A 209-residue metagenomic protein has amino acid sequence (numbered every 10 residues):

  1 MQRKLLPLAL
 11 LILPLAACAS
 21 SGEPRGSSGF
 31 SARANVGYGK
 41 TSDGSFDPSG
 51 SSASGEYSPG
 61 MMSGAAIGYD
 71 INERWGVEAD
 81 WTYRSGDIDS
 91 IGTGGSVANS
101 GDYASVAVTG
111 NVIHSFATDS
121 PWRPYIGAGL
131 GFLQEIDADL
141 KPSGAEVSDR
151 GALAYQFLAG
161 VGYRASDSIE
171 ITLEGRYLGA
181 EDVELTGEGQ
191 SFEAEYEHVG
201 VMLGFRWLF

Functional and structural regions predicted by a protein language model:
M1-G29: Cleavable N-terminal export/targeting peptides
L15, A154-Q156, G200-M202: A broad helix-preferring feature
S21-E23, S28, V36-S42, A66-L140 (+2 more regions): Gram-negative (and chloroplast) outer-membrane scaffold detector with strong preference for beta-barrel transmembrane
Y38-S63, E146, R150-G151: Surface-exposed strand-loop-strand hairpins of Gram-negative outer-membrane beta-barrel proteins
P48-S54, T93-G101, K141-S148, G187-E193: Extracellular loop and loop/strand-boundary signature of outer-membrane beta-barrel proteins
G55-M61, S100-A107, D149-A154, E193-E197: Short sequence motifs at beta-strands and strand-loop junctions characteristic of Gram-negative outer-membrane
V106-T109, E146-V147, V183: Outer-membrane beta-barrel porins/channels
Y125-G129, L133-R176: A charged, solvent-exposed segment within the mature domains of Sec-exported extracytoplasmic proteins
